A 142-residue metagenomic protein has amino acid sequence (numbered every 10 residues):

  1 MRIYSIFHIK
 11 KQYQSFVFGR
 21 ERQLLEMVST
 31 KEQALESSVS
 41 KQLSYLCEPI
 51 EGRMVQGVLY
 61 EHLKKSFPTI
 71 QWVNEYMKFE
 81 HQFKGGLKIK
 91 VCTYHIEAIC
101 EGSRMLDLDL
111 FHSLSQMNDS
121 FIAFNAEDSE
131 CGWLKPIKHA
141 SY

Functional and structural regions predicted by a protein language model:
M1-T93, M105-H112, S120, A126-Y142: Acidic (Asp/Glu-rich) sequence patches and key acidic residues that form negatively charged surfaces used
Y94-E101: Short cationic amphipathic helices and targeting signals
C100, N125-A126: Glycine-rich, histidine-containing beta strand-loop boundary motifs that form or position
